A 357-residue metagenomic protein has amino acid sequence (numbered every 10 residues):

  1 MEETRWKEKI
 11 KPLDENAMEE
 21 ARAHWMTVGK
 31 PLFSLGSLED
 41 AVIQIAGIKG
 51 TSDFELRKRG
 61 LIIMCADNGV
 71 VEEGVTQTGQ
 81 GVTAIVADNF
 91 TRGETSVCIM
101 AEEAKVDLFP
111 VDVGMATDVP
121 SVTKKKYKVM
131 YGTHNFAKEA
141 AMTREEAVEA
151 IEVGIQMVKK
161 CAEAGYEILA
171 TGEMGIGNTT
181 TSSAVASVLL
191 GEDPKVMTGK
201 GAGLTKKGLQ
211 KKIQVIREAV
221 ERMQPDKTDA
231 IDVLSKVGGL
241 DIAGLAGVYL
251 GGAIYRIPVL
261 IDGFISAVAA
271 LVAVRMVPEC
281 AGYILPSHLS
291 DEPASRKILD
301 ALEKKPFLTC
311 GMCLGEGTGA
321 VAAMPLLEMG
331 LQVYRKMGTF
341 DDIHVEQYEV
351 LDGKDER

Functional and structural regions predicted by a protein language model:
E2-R357: N-terminal loops that bind phosphate or other acidic moieties and the adjacent beta-alpha structural core
